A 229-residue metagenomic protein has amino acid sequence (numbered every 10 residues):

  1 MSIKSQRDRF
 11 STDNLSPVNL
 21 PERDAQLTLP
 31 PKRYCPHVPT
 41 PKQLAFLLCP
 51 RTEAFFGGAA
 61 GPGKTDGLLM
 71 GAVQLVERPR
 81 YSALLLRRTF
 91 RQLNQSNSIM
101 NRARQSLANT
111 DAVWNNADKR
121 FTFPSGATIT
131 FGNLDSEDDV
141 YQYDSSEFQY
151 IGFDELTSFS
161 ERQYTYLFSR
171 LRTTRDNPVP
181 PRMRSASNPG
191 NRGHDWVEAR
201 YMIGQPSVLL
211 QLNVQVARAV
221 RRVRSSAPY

Functional and structural regions predicted by a protein language model:
S2-Y229: Phosphate/NTP-binding elements of NTP-utilizing enzymes
